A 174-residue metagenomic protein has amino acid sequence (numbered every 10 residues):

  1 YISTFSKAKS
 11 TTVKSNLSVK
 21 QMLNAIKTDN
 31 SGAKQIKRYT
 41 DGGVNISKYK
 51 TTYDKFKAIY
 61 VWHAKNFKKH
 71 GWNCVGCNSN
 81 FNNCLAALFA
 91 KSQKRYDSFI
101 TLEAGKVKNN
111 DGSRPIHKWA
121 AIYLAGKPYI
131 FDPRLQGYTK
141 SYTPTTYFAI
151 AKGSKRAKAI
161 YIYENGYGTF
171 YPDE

Functional and structural regions predicted by a protein language model:
T4-N73, N83: Secondary-structure boundary elements
F5, T12-V13, D41, K140 (+2 more regions): N-terminal compositionally biased, intrinsically disordered segments and leader/signal-like regions
G32, G42-G43, K94, G112 (+2 more regions): Intrinsic-disorder/low-complexity loop/linker signature
F56-A64, A121-L124, A151, I160-Y163: Extended low-polarity, hydrophobic cluster-rich segments
S79-K155: Hydrophobic/aromatic-rich core segments of domains that either
K152-E174: Low-complexity, Gly/Ser/Thr/Pro-rich intrinsically disordered linker/tail segments
